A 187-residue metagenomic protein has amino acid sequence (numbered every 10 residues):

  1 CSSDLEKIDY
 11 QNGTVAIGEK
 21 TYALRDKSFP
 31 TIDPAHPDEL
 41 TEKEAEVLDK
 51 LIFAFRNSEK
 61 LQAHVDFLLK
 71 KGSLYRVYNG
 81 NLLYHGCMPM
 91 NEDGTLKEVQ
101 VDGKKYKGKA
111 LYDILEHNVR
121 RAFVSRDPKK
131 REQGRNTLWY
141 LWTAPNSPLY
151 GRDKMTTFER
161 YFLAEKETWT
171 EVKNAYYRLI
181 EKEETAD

Functional and structural regions predicted by a protein language model:
C1-D187: Feature recognizes metal-dependent phosphohydrolase scaffolds
